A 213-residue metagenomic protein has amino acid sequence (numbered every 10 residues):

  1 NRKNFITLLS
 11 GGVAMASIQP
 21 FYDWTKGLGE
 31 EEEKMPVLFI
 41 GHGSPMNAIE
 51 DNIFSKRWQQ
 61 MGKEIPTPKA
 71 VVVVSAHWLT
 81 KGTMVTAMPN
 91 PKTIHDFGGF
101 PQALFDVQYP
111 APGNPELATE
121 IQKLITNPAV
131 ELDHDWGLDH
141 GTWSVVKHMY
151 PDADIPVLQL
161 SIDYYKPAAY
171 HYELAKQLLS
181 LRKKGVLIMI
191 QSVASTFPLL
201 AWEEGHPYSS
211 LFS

Functional and structural regions predicted by a protein language model:
N1-A16, W24-T25: N-terminal secretory signal peptides and thylakoid transit peptides that target proteins across membranes
G27-P128: A short aromatic-anchored loop/beta-hairpin motif
L38, A70-V72, P156-L158, L187-M189: Conserved beta-strand elements of the Class I
R57-E64, A169-K184: Long, well-ordered alpha-helical scaffolding segments within enzyme catalytic domains, especially pronounced
A118-Y170: Internal, conserved structured core segments that host functional sites
A169-E173, P198-E203: A short secondary-structure junction signal
I188-L200: Acidic/histidine-rich, metal-coordinating catalytic segments
G205-S213: Gly/Ser/Thr-rich active-site loops/lids in small-molecule metabolic enzymes that frequently grip phosphoryl groups
